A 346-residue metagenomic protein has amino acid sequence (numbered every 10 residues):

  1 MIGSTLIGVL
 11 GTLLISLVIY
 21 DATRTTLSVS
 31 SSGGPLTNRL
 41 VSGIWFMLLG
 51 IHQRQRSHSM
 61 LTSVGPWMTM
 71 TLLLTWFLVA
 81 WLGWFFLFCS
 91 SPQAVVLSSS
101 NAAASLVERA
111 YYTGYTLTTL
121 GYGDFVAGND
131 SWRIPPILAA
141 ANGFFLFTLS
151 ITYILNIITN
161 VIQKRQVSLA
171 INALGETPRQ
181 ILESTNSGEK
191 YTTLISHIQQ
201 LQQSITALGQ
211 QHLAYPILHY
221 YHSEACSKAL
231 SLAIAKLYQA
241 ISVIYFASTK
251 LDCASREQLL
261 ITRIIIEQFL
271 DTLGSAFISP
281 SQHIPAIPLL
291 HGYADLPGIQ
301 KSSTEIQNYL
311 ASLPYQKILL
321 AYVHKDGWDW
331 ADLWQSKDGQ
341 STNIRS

Functional and structural regions predicted by a protein language model:
S4-V9, T62-W76: Alpha-helical transmembrane segments and their helix-start/interface "positive-inside/aromatic belt" motifs in integral
G8-A22, L73-W76, W84-F85, S98-Q166: Pore domain of cation channels
L27-R54, Q166-R179: Membrane-interface amphipathic/juxtamembrane segments adjacent to transmembrane helices
S30-L40, P92-R109: Interfacial/capping segments of alpha-helical transmembrane domains
I51-M68, D124: Cytosolic juxtamembrane amphipathic/interface segments immediately preceding and feeding into a transmembrane helix
L82-A94: Transmembrane alpha-helix boundary signature
K164-I234: Non-transmembrane accessory domains of multi-pass membrane transporters/channels
S184-T185, H197-L201, H219-H222, C226-S346: Soluble C-terminal extramembrane regulatory/interaction domains of multi-pass membrane proteins
